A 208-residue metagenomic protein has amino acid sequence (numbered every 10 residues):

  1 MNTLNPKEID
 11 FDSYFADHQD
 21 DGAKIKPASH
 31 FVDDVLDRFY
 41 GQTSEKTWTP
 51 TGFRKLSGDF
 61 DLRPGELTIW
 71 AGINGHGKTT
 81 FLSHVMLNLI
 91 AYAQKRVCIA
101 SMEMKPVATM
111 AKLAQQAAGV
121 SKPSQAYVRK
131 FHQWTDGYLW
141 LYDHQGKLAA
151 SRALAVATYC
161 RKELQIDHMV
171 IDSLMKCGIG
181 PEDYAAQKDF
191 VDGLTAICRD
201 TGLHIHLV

Functional and structural regions predicted by a protein language model:
N2-A16, D34, T47, A93-Y184 (+1 more regions): Conserved inter-motif catalytic segment of the P-loop NTP-binding fold
A16-G119: The Walker A/P-loop phosphate-binding site
D61, I90-A91, T158, K162 (+1 more regions): Residue-level signal for alpha-helix termini/capping positions
E66-T68, V97, I166-I171, L203-L207: Generic beta-sheet signal
H76, F81-L82, K130-Q133, M175 (+1 more regions): Short, surface-exposed, charge-dense and proline/glycine-enriched linear segments
S83, L154, V191-T195: Short, hydrophobic/amphipathic alpha-helical packing segments that form internal helix faces or helix-helix interfaces
I90-A91, A186-V208: Substrate-engagement module of ASCE P-loop NTPases
